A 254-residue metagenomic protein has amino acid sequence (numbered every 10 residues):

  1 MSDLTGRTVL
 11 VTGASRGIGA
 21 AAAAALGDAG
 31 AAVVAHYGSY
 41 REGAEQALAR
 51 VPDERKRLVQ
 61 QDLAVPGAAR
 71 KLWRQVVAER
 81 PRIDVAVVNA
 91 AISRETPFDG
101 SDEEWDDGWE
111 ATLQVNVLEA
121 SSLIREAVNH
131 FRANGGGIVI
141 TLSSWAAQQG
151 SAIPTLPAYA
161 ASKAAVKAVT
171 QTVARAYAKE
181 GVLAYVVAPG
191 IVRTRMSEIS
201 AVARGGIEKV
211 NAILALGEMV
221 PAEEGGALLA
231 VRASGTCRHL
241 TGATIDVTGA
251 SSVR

Functional and structural regions predicted by a protein language model:
S15-R16: Conserved glycine-rich cofactor-binding loop
A29-Q46: Conserved glycine-rich Rossmann-like NAD(P)H-binding loop of the short-chain dehydrogenase/reductase
I92-T96, G108, I140-A165, T170-K179 (+1 more regions): Catalytic loop of short-chain dehydrogenase/reductase
P97-L113, V210: Substrate-binding pocket helix/loop in short-chain dehydrogenase/reductase
N129, R175-A176, R238: Alpha-helical segment proximal to the catalytic Tyr-Lys
A178, L183, L240-G242: Short, small/polar-rich loop/turn modules that mediate ligand/substrate recognition or access, typified
A230, T241-R254: Short C-terminal tail/terminal secondary-structure segment of NAD(P)H-dependent dehydrogenase/reductase domains
